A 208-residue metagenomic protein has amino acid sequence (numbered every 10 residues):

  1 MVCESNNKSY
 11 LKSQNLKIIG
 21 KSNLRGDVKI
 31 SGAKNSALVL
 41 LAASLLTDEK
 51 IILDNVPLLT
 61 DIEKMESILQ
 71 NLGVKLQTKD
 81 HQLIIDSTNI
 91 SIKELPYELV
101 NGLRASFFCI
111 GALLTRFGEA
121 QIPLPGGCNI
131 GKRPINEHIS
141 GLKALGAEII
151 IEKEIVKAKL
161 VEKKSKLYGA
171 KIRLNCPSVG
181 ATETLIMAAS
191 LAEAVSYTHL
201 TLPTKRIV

Functional and structural regions predicted by a protein language model:
M1-L200, R206: Structural preference for solvent-exposed beta-strand-turn elements and adjacent flexible terminal/loop segments within
